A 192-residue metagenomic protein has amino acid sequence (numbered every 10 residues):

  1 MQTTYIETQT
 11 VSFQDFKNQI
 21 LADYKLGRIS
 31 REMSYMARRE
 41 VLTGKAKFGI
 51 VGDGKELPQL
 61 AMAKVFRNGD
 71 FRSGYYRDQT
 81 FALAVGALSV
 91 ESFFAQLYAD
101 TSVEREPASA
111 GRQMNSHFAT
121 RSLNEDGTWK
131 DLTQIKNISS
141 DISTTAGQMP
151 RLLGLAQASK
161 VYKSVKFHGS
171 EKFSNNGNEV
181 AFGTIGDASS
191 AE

Functional and structural regions predicted by a protein language model:
M1-K47, N68, Y76-D78: Cofactor-/ligand-binding subdomain signature composed of acidic, glycine-rich, tryptophan-containing flexible loops
R38-R39, K45-E192: Cofactor-binding active-site loop characterized by glycine-rich and histidine/acidic residues
